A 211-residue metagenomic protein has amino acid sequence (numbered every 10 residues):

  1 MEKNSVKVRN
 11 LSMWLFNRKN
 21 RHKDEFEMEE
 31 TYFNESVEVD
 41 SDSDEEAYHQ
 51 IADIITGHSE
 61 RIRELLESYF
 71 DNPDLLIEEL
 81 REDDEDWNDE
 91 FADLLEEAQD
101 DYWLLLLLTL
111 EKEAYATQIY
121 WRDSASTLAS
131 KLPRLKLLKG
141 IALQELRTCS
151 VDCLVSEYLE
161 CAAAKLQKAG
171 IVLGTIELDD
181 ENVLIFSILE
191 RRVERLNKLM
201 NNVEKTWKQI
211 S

Functional and structural regions predicted by a protein language model:
E2-E60: N-terminal leader/presequence regions that precede the main folded/catalytic core
N4, E35-S36, Y48-G57, I62 (+4 more regions): Generic hydrophobic, helix-prone segments enriched in Leu/Val/Ile
K7-R18, S150, L154, Y158-S211: Acidic, proline/glycine-rich low-complexity IDRs
Y32-V39, A47-D53, E85-D93, K112-I119 (+2 more regions): Charged, low-complexity surface segments at secondary-structure and domain boundaries
E46, G57-R61, D86, E157 (+1 more regions): Short, well-structured alpha-helical interface segments that form or flank functional binding sites
D53-D123: Long amphipathic alpha-helical segments with strong coiled-coil/leucine-zipper propensity
E64-D71, L75-E82, I141-C153, L166-N182: Short glycine-rich, low-complexity/disordered patches
E111-G174: Surface-exposed, low-hydrophobicity interaction/linker segments
